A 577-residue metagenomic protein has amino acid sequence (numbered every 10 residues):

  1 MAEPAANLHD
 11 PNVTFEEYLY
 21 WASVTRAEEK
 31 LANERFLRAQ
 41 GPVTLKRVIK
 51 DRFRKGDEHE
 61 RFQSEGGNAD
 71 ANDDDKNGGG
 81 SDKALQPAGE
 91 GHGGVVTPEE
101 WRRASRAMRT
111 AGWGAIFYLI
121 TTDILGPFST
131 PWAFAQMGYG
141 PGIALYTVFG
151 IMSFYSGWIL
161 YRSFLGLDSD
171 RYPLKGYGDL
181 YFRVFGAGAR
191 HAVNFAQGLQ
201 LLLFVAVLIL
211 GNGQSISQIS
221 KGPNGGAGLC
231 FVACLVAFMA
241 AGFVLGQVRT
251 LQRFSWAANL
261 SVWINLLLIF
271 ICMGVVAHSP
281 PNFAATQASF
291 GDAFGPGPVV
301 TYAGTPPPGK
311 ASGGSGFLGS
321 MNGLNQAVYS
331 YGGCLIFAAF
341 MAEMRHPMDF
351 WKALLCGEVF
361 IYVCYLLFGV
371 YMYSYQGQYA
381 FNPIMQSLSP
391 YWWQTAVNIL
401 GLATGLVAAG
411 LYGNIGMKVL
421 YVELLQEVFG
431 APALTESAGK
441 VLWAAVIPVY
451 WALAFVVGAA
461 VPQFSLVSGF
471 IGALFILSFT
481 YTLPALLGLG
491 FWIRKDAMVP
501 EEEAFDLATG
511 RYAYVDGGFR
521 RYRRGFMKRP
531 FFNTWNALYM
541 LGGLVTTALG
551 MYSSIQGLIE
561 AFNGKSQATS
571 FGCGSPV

Functional and structural regions predicted by a protein language model:
M1-A107, W113-G114, Y118, P173 (+3 more regions): Intrinsically disordered, low-complexity terminal tails enriched in acidic/polar residues
R102-L125, A135, F195-L199, A444-A445 (+2 more regions): Membrane-interface recognition of transmembrane alpha-helix starts, especially the cytoplasmic loop-to-helix transition
M108, G112, L167-Q197, A206-C234 (+5 more regions): Membrane-interfacial loop- and helix-cap regions that link adjacent transmembrane helices in polytopic membrane proteins
T110-F128, A237-M239, Q326-G333, L544-T546: The first (N-terminal) embedded transmembrane alpha-helix
T110-L167, Y172-K175, F337-M344, F475 (+1 more regions): Transmembrane helix-boundary motif of multi-pass solute transporters/channels
G126, F238-F243, Y450-F455: Hydrophobic, membrane-inserted alpha-helices
A133, V244-V248, V456-P462: Hydrophobic alpha-helical transmembrane segments
V248-W256, L466-V467: Membrane-interface helix caps and helix-loop-helix hairpins in membrane proteins
